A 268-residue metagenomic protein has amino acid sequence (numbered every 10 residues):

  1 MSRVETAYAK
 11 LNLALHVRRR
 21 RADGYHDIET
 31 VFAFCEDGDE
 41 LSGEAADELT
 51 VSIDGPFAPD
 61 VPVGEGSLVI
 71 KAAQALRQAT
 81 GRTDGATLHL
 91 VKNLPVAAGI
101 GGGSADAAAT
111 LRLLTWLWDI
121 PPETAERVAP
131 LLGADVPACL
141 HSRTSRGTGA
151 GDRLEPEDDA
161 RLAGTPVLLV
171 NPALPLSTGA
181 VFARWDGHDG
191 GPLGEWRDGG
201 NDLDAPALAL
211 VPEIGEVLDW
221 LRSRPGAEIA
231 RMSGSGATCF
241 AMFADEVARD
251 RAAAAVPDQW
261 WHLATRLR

Functional and structural regions predicted by a protein language model:
M1-A97, W116, D159-L162, N171-L174: ATP-binding N-lobe of GHMP and related small-molecule kinases
S2-T6, N12-H16, R20-D27, W116-I229 (+1 more regions): ATP-dependent small-molecule kinase catalytic core of the GHMP/sugar-kinase superfamily and closely related
D39, G226-E228, A237-C239: A short pocket-lining beta-strand/turn micro-motif at the edge of beta-sheets
P56, E228-S233: Short glycine-rich phosphate-binding loop at a beta-alpha junction
V69, A98-T124, A138: DPxDG-like acidic metal-binding loop motif
P95-A97, A237-F240: Short, active-site-adjacent cap segments at secondary-structure transitions
G102-G103, M232-A237: Glycine-rich beta-strand-to-loop/alpha-helix junction loops that act as flexible
